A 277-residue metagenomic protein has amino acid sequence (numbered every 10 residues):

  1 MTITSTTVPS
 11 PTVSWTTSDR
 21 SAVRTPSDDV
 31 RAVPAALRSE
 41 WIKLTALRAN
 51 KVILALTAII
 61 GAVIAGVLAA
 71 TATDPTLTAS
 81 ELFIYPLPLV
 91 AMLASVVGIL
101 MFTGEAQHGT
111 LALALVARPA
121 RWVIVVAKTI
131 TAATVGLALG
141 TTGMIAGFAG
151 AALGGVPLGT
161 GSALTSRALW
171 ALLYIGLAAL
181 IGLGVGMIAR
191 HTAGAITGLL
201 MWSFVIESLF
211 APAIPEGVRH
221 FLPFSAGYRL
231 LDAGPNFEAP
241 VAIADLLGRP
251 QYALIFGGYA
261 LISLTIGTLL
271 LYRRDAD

Functional and structural regions predicted by a protein language model:
I3-P9, W15-V30, N50, L54-I99 (+4 more regions): Secretory targeting signals
V33-T45: A short amphipathic helical element positioned immediately N-terminal to and/or at the very start of a transmembrane
E40, R118-A120, V185, H191 (+1 more regions): Generic structural signal for small/hydrophobic residues in well-ordered secondary structure, especially within
K43, T103, A114-V116, G182 (+1 more regions): Helix-capping/transition residues at the boundaries of transmembrane alpha-helices and the short helical linkers
T45-L47, I188-A189, R273: Helix-loop interface residues and adjacent transmembrane-helix termini in multi-pass membrane transporters, primarily
T76-F83, G98-A117, W122: Transmembrane helix boundary and interhelical loop/hinge segments in multi-pass membrane proteins
S208-R229: Extracellular/periplasmic helix-loop junction at the C-terminal end of a transmembrane helix in multi-pass membrane
T268-D277: Membrane-interface capping segments at transmembrane-helix boundaries
